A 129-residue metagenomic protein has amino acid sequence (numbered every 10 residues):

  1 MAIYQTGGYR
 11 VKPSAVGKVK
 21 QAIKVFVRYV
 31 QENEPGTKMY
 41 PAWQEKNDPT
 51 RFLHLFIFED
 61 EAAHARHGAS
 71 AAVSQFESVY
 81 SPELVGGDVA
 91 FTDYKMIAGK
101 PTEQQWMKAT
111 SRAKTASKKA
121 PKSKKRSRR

Functional and structural regions predicted by a protein language model:
A2-R10, M39-A71, W106: Short, well-ordered beta-strand segments in beta-rich or mixed alpha/beta enzyme and ligand-binding folds
R10-K20: Short, surface-exposed ligand-recognition loops at beta-strand->loop->(often short) alpha-helix junctions that present
A15-G17, A62-H64, G99: Residue-level signal for secondary-structure boundary sites
K24, A71-A72, W106-S111: Short intrinsically disordered coil segments
V25-K38, I57-T92: An amphipathic, aromatic/His-enriched active-site/gating alpha helix that lines ligand/cofactor pockets
P41-T50, E77-R129: Glycine-rich beta-strand-turn "strand-cap" elements at beta-sheet edges
